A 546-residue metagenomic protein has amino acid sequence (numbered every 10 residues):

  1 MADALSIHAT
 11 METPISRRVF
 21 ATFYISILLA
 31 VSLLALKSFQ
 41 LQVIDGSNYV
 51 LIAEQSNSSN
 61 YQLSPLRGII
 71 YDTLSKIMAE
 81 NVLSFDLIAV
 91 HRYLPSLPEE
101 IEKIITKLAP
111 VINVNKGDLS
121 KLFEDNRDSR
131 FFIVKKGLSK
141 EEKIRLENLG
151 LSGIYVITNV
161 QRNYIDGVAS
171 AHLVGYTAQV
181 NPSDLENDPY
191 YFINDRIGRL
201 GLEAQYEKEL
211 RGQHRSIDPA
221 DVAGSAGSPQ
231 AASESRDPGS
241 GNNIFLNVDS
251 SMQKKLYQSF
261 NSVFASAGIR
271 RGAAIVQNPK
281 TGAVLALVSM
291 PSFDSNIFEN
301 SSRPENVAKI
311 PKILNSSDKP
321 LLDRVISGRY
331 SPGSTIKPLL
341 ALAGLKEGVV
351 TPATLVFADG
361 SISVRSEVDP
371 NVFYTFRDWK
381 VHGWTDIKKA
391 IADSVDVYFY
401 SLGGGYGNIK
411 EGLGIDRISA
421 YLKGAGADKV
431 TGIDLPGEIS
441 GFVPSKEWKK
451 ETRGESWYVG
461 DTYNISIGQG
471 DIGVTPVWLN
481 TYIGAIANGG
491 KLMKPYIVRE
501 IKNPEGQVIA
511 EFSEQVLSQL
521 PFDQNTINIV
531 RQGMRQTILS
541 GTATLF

Functional and structural regions predicted by a protein language model:
M1-P304, R329, T351, G414-G424 (+5 more regions): Periplasmic/cell-envelope proteins involved in peptidoglycan metabolism and beta-lactam response
A2-T10, A79, D221-S233, V248 (+3 more regions): Beta-lactam-recognizing serine transpeptidase/beta-lactamase-like catalytic domain environment
